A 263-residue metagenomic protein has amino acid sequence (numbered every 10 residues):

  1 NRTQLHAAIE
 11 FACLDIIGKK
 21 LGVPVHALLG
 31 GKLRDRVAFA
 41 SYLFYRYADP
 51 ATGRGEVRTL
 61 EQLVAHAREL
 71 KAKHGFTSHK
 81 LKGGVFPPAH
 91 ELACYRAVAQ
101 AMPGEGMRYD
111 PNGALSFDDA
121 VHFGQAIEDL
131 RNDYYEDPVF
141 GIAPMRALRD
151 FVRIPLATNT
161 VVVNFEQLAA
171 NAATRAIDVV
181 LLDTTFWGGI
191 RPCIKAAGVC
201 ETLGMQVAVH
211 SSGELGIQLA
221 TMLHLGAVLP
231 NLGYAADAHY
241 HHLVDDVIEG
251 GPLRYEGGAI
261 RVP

Functional and structural regions predicted by a protein language model:
N1-M107, N112-V121, Q125-D129, D246-P263: N-terminal capping/lid subdomain adjacent to the active-site entrance of alpha/beta enzymes
A40-Y42, K80-K82, R108-N112, E136-P138 (+3 more regions): A cross-family glycoside hydrolase active-site/sugar-binding cleft signature
H66, P111-G113, D133-P138, I217: Short low-complexity stretches enriched in small and charged residues
Q125, R131, F140-A157, V162-R261: Shared catalytic-loop signature of beta/alpha-barrel
